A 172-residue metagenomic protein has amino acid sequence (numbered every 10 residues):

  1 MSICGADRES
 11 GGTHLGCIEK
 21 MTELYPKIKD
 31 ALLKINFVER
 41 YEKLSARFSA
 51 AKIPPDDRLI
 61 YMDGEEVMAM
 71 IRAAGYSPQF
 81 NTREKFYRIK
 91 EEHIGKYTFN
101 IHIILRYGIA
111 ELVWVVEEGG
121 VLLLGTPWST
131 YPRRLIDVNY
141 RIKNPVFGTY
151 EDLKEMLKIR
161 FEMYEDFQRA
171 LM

Functional and structural regions predicted by a protein language model:
S2-A6, S10: Ser/Thr/Pro/Gly-rich low-complexity, intrinsically disordered segments
C4, L15-L59, G64-E66, R88-K96 (+1 more regions): Intrinsically disordered, low-complexity regulatory regions enriched in serine/threonine/proline and acidic residues
D56-T82: Amphipathic alpha-helical segments
G75-Y76, G95-Y97: Short alpha-helix boundary/capping elements
Q79-E84, I104-Y107: Short, ordered beta-strand-loop transition motifs
F99-I103: C-terminal or late-domain output modules
